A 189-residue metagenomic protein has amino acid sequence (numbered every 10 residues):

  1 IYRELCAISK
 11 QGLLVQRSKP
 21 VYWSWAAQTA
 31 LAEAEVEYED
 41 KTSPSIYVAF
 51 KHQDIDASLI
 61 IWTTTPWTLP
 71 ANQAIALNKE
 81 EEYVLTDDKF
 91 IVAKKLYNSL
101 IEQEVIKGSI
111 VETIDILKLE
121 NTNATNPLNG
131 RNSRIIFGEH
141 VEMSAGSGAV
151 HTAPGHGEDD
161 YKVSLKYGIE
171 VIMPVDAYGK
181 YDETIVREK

Functional and structural regions predicted by a protein language model:
I1-Y178: NTP-handling and nucleic-acid-processing catalytic cores
G179-I185: Short acidic beta-strand-loop surface patches of small beta-rich interaction domains
R187-K189: Short, intrinsically disordered, charge-balanced linker/junction segments flanking boundaries in proteins
